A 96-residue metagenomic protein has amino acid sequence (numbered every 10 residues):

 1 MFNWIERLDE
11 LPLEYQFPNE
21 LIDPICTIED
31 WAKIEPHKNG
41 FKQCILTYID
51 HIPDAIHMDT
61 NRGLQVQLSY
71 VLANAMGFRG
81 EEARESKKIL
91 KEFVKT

Functional and structural regions predicted by a protein language model:
M1-E6, E10-L13, E92-T96: Short intrinsically disordered terminal tails
M1-W4, P18-L21, K38-I45, L64-Q65 (+1 more regions): Short amphipathic alpha-helical segments that mediate assembly, nucleic-acid/protein binding, or membrane association
E6-G40: N-terminal acidic leader/helix
L21-P24, I28, Y48, I52 (+3 more regions): Amphipathic alpha-helices that form helix-helix packing interfaces
I34, D54, A73-G77: General structural signal for alpha-helix termini and helix-helix connectors
H37, H57-M58, R79: Charged, low-complexity interaction regions
T47-N61: A short, flexible low-complexity segment enriched in Lys/Arg and Gly/Pro that occurs in N-terminal basic tails
N61-T96: Amphipathic alpha-helical packing elements
